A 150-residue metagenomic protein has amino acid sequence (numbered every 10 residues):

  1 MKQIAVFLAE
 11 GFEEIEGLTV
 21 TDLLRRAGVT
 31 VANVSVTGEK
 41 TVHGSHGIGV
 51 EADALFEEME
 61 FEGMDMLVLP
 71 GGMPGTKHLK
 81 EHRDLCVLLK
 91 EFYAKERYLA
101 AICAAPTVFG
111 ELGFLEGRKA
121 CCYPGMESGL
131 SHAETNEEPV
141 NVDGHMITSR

Functional and structural regions predicted by a protein language model:
M1, T21-D22: Short, positively charged
Q3-V6, F12, R25-S35, A52-R150: Active-site-adjacent pocket-lining segments in enzyme domains
F12-G17, T41: Short N-terminal binding/cap micro-motifs at the start of the first secondary-structure element
L18, S35-G38: Short glycine/proline-centered loop/turn elements that form peptide/ligand docking sites
T19-V20, L88: Hydrophobic residues within alpha-helices that form the first helical element adjacent to the glycine-rich loop
T41-D53: A cross-family phosphate/adenosyl-ligand binding-site feature
